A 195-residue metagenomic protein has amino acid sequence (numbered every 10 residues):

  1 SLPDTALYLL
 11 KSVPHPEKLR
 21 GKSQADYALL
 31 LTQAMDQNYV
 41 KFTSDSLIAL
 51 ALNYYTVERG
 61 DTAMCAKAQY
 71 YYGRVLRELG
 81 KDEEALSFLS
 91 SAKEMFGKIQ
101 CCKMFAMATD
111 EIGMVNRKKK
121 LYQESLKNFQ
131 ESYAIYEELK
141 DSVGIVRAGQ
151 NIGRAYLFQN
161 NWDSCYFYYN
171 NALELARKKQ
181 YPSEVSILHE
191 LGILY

Functional and structural regions predicted by a protein language model:
S1-Y195: A "functional boundary" signal
